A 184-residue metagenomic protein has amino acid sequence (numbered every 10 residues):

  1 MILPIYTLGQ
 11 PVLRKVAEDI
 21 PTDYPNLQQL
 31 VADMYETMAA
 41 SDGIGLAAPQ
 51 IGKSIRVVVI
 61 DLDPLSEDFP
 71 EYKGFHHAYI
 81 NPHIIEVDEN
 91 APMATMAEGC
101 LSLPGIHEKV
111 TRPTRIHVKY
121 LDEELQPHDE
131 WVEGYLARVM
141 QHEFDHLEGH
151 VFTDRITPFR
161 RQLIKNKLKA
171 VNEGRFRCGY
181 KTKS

Functional and structural regions predicted by a protein language model:
M1-Q141, H146-S184: Active-site rim/adjacent substrate-binding subdomains
